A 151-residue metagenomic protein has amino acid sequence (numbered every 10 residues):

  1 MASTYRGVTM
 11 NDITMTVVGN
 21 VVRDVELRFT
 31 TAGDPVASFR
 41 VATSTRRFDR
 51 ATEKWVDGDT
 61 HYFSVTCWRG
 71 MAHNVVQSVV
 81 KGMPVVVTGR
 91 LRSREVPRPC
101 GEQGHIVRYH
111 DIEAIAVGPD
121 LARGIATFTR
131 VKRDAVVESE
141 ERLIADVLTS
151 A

Functional and structural regions predicted by a protein language model:
M1-T14, F29-G33, R50-K54, Q77 (+2 more regions): Acidic, gly/ser/pro-rich intrinsically disordered tails
I13, G33, D59, M83 (+1 more regions): Residue-level preference for beta-strand/loop junctions
V17-V21, V41, K81-S93, A114: OB-fold and OB-like beta-barrel modules that bind single-stranded nucleic acids
L27-A42, R108-D111: Short aromatic-glycine-enriched beta-strand elements
S38-V56: Short beta-strand/loop turn elements enriched in aromatics
T52-Q77: A beta-strand/beta-hairpin structural motif
W68-C100: Beta-rich strand-turn-strand
R90-R98, H105, D111-A116: A eukaryotic "domain-to-IDR transition" signal
